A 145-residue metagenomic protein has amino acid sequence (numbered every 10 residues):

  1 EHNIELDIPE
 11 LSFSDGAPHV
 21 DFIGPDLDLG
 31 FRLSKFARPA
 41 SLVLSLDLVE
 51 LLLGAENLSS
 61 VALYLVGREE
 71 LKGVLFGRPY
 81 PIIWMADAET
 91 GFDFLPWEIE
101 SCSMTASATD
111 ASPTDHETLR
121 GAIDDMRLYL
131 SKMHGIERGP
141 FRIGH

Functional and structural regions predicted by a protein language model:
E1-L11: A short glycine-enriched loop-to-beta-strand structural element that forms part of the catalytic core of nucleotide
I8-E10, A17-V20, L29-H145: Intrinsically disordered, glycine/charged-rich C-terminal tails and inter-domain linkers that flank nucleotidyl cyclase
G24-P25: Short, glycine/acidic-rich beta->alpha junctions
